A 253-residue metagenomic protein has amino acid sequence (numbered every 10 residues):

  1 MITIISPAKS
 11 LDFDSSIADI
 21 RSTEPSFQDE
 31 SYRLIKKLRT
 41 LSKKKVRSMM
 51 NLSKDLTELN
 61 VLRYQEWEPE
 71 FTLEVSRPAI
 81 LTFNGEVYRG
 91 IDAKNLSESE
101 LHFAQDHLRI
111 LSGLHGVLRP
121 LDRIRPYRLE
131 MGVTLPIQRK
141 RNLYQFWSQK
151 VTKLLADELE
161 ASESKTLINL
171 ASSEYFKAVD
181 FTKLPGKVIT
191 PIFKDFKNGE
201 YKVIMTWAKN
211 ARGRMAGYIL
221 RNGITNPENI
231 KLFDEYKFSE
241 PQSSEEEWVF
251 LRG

Functional and structural regions predicted by a protein language model:
M1-I2, K183: C-terminal accessory regions
I2-S6, T166-N169: Short hydrophobic beta-strand segments
I4-N95: Active-site helix-to-loop segments that bind/position phosphate- or nucleotide-bearing substrates and donors across
A93-G253: Internal, well-folded beta-alpha domain core
